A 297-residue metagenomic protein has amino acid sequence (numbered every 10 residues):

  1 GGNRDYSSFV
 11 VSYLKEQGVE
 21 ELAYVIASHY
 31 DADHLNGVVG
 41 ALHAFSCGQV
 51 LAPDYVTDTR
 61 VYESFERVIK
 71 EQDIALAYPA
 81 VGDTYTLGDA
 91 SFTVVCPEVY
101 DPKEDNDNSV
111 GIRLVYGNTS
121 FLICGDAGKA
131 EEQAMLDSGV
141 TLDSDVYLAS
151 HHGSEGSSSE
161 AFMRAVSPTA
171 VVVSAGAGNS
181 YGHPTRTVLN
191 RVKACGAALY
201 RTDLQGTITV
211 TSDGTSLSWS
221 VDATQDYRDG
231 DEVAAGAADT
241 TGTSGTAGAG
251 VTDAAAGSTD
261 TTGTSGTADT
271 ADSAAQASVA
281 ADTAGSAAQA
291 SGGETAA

Functional and structural regions predicted by a protein language model:
G1-A297: Non-globular, low-confidence helical/coil segments that flank catalytic cores
